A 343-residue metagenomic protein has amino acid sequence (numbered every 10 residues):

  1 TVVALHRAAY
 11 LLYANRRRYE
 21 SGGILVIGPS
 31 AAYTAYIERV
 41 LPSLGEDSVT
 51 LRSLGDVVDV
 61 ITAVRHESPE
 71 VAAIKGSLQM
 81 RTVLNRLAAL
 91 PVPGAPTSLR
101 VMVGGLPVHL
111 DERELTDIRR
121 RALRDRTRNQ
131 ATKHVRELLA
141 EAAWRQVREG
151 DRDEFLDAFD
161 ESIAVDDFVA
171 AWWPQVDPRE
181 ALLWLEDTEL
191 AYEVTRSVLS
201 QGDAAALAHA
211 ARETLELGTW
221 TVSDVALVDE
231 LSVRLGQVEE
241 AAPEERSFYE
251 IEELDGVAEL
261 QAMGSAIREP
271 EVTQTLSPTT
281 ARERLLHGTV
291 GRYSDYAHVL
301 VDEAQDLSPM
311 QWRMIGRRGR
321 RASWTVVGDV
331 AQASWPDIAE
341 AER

Functional and structural regions predicted by a protein language model:
V2-H6, A31: Phosphate-binding Walker
L5-R17: Walker A/P-loop NTP-binding motif
Y13-R16, P42-V49, N85, A89-P93 (+6 more regions): Non-catalytic alpha-helical coupling and interface elements of nucleotide-dependent molecular machines and regulators
R17-G22, A31-K75, S232-E239, L254-H298 (+1 more regions): Conserved helicase motor core of SF1/SF2 NTP-dependent helicases
G45-E114, I118-R119, L138-A142: Conserved P-loop NTPase-based nucleic-acid remodeling module centered on helicase motor cores
G94, M102, L106-H298, L307-W312: Conserved helicase NTPase catalytic core signature
